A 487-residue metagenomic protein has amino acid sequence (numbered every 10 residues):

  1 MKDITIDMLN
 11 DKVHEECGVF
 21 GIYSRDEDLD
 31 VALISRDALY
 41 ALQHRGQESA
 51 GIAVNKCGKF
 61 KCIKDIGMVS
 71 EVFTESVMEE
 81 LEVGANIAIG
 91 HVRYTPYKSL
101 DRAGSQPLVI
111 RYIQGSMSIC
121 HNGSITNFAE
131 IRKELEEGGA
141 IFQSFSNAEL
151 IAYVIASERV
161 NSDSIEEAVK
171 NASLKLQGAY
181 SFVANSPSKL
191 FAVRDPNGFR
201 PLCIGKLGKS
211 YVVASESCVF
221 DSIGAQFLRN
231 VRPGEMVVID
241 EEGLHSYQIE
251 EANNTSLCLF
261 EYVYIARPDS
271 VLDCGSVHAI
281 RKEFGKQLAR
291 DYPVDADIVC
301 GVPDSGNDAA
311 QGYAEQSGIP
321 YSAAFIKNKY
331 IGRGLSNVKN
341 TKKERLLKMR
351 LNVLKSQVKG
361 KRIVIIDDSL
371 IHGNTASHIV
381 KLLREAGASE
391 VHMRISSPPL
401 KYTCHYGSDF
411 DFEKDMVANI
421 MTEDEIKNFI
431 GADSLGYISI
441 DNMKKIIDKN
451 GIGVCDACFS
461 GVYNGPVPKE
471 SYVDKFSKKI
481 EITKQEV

Functional and structural regions predicted by a protein language model:
M1-P233, V238-A296, V302, E390: Conserved short alpha-helical segments that host acidic/polar catalytic motifs at enzyme active sites
F73, S144, E149-A152, Y321-G332 (+1 more regions): A conserved beta-strand->alpha-helix junction
G90, C120, N185, V193-R194 (+13 more regions): Generic beta-strand/beta-sheet core signal
P96-Y97, N127, F191, F199-R200 (+7 more regions): Flexible loop/turn segments at secondary-structure boundaries
A140, N161-S162, P293-D297, E315-S322 (+2 more regions): Secondary-structure transition/capping motifs at alpha-helix termini and the adjoining loop/turn into the next element
N171, C218-V219, Q226-F227, V231-E235 (+4 more regions): Phosphate/diphosphate-binding loops
S188, G224-N230, K381-V487: PRPP-dependent phosphoribosyltransferase catalytic core
G318-I363, N374, K401-D411: Short, glycine/charge-rich flexible loops or terminal/linker lids adjacent to PRPP-binding catalytic cores
